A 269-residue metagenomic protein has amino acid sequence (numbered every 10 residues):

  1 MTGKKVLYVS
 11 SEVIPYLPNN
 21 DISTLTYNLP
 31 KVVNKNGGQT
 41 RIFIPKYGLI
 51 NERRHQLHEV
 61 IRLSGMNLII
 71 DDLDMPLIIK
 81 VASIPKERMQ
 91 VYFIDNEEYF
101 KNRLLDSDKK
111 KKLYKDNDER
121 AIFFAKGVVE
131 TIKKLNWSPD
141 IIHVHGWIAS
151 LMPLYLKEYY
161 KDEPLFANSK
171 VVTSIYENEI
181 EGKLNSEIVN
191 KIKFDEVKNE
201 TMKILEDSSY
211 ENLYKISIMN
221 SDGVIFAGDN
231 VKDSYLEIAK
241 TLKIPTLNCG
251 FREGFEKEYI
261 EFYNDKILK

Functional and structural regions predicted by a protein language model:
M1-K269: Catalytic cores of nucleotide-sugar-dependent glycosyltransferases that transfer UDP/GDP/TDP-activated
